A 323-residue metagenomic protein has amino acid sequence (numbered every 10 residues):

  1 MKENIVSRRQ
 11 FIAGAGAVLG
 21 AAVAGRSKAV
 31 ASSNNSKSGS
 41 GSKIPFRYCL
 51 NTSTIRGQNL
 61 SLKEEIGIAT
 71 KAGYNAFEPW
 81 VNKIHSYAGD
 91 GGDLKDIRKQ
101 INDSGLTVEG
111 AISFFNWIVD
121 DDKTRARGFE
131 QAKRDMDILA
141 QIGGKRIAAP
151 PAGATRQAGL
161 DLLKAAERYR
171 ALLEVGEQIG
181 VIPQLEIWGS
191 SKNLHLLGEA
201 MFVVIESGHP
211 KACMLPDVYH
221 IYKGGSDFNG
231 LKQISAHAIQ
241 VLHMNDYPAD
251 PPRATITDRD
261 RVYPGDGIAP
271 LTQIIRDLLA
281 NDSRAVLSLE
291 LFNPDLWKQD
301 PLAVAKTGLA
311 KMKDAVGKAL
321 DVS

Functional and structural regions predicted by a protein language model:
K2-G73, L194-P216, H220-S323: Histidine-acidic metal/acid-base catalytic patches
Q10, A15-G25, S36-K43, E64-I66 (+6 more regions): Active-site acidic/histidine proton-transfer and metal-coordination neighborhood in alpha/beta enzyme cores
N51-S53, K83-H85, D121-K123, A158-L160 (+3 more regions): Short, contiguous strand/loop micro-motifs
T54-R56, V81-K83, F114-F115, P151-T155 (+4 more regions): Active-site-proximal loop/turn and secondary-structure-junction residues that shape catalytic pockets, frequently
R56, Y87-A88, A126, L163 (+3 more regions): Residue-level marker of alpha-helix boundaries and capping positions
A72-V81, E109-F115: Short, conserved active-site loops that position catalytic residues or coordinate cofactors/metal ions across diverse
E78, G110-I112, A148, Q184 (+2 more regions): Conserved beta-strand positions in the central sheet of alpha/beta enzyme cores
E78-R98, R156: Glycine-rich, proline-tolerant flexible connector loops at the mouths of alpha/beta enzymes
